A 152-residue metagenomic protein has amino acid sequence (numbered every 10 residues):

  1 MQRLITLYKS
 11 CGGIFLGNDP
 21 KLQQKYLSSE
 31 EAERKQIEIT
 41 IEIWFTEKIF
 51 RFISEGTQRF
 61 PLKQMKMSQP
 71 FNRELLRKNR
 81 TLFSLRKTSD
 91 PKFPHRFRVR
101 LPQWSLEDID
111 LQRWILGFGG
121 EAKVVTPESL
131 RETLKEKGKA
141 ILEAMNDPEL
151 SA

Functional and structural regions predicted by a protein language model:
L7-A152: Polybasic (Lys/Arg-rich)
